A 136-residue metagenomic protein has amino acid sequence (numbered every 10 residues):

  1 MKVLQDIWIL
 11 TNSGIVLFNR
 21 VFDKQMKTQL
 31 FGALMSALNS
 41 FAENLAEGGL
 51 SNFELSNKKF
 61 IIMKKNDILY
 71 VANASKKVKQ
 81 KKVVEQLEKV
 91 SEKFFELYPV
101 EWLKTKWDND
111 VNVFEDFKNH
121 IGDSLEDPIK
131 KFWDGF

Functional and structural regions predicted by a protein language model:
M1-D6, T11-F136: Acidic, low-complexity cytosolic segments
